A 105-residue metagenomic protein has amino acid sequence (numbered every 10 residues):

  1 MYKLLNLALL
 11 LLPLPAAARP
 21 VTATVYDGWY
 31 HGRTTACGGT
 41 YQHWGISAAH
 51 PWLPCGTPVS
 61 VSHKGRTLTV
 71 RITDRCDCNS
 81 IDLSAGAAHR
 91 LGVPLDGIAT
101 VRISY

Functional and structural regions predicted by a protein language model:
Y2-N6, L11-Y105: Secreted/periplasmic proteins
